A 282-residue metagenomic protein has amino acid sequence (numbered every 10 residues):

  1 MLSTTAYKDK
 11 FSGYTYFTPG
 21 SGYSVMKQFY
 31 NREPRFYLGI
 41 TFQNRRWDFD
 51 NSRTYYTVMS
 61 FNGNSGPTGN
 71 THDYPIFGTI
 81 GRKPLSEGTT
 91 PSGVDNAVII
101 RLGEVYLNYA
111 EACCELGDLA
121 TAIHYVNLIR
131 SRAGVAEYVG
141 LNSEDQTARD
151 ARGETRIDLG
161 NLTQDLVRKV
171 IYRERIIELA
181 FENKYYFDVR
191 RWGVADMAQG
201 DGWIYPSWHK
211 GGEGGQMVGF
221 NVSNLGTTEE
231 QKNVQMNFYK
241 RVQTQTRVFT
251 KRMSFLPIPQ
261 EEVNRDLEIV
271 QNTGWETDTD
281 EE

Functional and structural regions predicted by a protein language model:
M1-E282: Acidic/polar-rich alpha-helix caps and helix-coil junctions
